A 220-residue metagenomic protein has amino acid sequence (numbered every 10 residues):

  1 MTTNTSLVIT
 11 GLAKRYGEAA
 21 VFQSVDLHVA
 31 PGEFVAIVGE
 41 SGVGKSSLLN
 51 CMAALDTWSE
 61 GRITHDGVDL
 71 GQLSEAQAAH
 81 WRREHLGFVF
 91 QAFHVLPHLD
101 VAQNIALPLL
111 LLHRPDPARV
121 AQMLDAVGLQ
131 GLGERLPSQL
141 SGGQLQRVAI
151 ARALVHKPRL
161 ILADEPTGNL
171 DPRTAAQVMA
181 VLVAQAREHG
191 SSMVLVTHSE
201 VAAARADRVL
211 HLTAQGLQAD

Functional and structural regions predicted by a protein language model:
M1-T5, D220: Short, low-complexity, intrinsically disordered N-terminal peptides in bacterial proteins
T5-L7, L12-L212: ABC family nucleotide-binding domain
A214-D220: Conserved switch/coupling elements of ABC/ABC-like ATPase nucleotide-binding domains
